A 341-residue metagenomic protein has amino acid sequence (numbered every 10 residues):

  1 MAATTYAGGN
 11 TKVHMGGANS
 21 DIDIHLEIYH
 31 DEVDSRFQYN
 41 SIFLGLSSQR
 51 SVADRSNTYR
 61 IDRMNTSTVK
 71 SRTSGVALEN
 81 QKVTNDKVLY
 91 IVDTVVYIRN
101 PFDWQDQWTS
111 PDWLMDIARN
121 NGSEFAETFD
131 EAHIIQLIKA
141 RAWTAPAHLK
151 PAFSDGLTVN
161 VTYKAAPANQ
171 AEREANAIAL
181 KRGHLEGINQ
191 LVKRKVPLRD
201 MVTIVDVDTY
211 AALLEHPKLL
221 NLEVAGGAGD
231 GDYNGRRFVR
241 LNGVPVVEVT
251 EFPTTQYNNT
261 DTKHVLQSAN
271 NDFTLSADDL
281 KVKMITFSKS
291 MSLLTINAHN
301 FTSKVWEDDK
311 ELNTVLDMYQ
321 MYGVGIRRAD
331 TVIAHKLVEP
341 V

Functional and structural regions predicted by a protein language model:
M1-Y90, G325, V332-V341: N-terminal "assembly arms/tails" that initiate or stabilize quaternary assembly in self-assembling proteins
A2-N10, K289, T295-V341: Extended, compositionally biased alpha-helical segments that mediate assembly or anchoring
T4-S20, G45, V52-R55, S74-G75 (+6 more regions): Signature of extracytoplasmic/envelope-associated structural regions
I24-F37, G183-I188, I285, S290-N300: Short, Φ-rich (hydrophobic/aromatic) sequence segments
H25, W113, I117, F125 (+1 more regions): Short amphipathic alpha-helical segments
I61, N85-F153, K193-V207, V305-G323: Long, contiguous amphipathic alpha-helices that act as assembly "spine/axial" helices in icosahedral shell and virion
P146-Y233: Extended, solvent-exposed, turn-rich assembly/linker loops in the middle of proteins
G235-S303: Glycine/small-residue-rich hydrophobic helix-like segments
